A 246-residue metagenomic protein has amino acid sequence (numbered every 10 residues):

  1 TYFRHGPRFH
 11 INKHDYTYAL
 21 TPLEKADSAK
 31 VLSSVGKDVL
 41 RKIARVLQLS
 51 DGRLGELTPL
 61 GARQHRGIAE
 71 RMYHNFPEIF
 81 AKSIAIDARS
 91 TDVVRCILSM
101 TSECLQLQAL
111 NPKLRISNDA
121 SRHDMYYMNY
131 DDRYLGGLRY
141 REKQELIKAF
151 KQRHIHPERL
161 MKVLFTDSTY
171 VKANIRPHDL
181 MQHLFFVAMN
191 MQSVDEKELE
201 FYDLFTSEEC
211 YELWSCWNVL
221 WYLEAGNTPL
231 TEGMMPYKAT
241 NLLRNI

Functional and structural regions predicted by a protein language model:
T1-D87, T91-I246: Signature for phosphate-centric chemistry
